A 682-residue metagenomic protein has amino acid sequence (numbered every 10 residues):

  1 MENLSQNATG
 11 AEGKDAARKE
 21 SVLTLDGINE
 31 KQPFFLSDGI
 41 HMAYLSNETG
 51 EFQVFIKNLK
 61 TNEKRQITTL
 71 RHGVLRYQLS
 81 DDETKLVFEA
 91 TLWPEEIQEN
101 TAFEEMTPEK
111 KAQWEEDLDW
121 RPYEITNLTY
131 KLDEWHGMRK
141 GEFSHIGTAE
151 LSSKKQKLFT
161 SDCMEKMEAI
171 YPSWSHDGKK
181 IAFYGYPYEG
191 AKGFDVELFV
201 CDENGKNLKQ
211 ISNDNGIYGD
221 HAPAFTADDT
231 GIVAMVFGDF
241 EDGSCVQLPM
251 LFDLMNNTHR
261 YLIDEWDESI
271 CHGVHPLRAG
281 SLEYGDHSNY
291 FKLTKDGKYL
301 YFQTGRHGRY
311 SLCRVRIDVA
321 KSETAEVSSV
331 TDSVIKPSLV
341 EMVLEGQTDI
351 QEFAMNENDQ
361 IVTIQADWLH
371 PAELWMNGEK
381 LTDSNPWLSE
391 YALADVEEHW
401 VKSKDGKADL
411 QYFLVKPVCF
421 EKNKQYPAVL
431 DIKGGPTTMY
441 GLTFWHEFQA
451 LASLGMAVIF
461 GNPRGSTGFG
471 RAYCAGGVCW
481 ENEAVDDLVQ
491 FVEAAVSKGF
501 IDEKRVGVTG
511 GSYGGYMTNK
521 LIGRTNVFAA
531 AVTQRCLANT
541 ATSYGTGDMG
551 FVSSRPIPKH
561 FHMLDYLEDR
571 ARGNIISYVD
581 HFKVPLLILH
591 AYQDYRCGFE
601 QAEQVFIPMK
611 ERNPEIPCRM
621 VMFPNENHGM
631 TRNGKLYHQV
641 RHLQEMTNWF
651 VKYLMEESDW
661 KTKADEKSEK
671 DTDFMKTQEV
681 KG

Functional and structural regions predicted by a protein language model:
M1, N7-T9, T91-G147, V196 (+5 more regions): Predominantly five- to eight-bladed beta-propeller fold
M1, V87, D119-N127, L132-H145 (+9 more regions): Non-catalytic accessory segments flanking enzyme active sites
L4, N58-N62, E150-K154, D202-K206 (+2 more regions): Short loop/turn segments that connect beta-strands within beta-propeller blades
K19-T24, R65-T68, K157-S161, K209-N213 (+3 more regions): Beta-propeller fold detector
L25, G461-G682: Active-site-proximal cap/loop segments of hydrolase catalytic domains
G27-A43, R71-E95, W120-P122, L132-G137 (+13 more regions): Conserved beta-propeller blade repeats
E51-F55, E96-T101, F143-H145, A191-F199 (+3 more regions): Structural motif
D383-K498, D502-K504, G511: Cap/lid segment of the alpha/beta-hydrolase catalytic domain
